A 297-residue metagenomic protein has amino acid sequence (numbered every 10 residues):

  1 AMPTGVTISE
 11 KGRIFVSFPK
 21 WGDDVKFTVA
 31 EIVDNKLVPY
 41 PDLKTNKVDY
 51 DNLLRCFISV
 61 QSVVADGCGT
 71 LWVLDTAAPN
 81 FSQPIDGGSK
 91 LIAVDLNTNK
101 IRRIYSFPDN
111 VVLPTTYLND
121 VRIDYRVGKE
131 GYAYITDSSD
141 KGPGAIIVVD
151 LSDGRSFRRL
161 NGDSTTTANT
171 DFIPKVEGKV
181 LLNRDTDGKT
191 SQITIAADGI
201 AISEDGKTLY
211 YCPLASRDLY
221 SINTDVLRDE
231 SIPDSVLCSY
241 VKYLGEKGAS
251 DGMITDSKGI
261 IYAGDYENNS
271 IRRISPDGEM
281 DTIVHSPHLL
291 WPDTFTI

Functional and structural regions predicted by a protein language model:
A1-F27: Beta-strand-rich domains and repeat architectures in extracellular enzymes and scaffolds, especially beta-propellers
A1-K11, D49-L74, V111-Y132, P143 (+3 more regions): Beta-rich, blade/repeat-based domains predominating in secreted/periplasmic proteins but also intracellular
V16-G22, A65, V73-A77, P84 (+5 more regions): Conserved beta-strand positions in repeat-built beta-propeller and related beta-rich domains
T28-N80, P84, S89-K90, R103-V111: Blade-loop segments of beta-propeller domains
V29-N35, G87-N99, I146-G154: Beta-propeller blade signature
N35-N46, R102-F107, S156-P174, D229-Y243 (+1 more regions): Beta-propeller fold detector
N97, L151-S156, S221-P233: Short loop/turn segments immediately following beta-strands, especially the blade-tip and inter-blade linker loops
G199-V226, L237-T282, P292: Loop/turn-rich, solvent-exposed surfaces of beta-rich toroidal or solenoidal domains
